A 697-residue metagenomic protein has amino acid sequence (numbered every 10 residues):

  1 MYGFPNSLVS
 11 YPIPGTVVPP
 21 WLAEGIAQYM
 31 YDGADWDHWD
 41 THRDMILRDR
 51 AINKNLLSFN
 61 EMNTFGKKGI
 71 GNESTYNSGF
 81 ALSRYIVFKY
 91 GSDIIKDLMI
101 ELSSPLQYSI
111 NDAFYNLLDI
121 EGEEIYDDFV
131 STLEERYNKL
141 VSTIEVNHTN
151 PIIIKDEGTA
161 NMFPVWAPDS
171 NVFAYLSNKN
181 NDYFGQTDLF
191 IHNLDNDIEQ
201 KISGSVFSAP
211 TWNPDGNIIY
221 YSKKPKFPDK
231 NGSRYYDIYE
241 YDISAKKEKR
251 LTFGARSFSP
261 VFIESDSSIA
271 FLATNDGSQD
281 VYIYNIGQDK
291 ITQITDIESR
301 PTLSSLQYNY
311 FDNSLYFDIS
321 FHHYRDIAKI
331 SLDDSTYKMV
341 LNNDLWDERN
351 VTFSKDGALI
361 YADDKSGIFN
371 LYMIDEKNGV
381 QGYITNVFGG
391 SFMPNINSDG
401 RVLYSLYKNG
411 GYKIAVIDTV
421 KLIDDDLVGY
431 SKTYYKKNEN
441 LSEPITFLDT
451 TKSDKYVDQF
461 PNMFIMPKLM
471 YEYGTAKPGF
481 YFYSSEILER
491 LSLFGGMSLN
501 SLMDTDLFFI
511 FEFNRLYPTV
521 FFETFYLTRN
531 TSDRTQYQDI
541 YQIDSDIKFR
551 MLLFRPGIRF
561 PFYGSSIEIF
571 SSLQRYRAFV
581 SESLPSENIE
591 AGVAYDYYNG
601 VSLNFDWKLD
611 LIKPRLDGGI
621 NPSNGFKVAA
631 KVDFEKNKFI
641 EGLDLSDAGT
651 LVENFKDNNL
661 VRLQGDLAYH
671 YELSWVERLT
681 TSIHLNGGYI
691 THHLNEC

Functional and structural regions predicted by a protein language model:
M1-K89, K96, I100-V141, E145-N147: Acidic/His/Gly-enriched intrinsically disordered linker/tail segments that often contain short helix/coil "MoRF-like"
D37-D40, D156-T159, S177-D188, I202-F207 (+9 more regions): A flexible loop/linker signature enriched in serine peptidases of the S9 family
I70-E73, L98-L102, L106-P210, P214 (+1 more regions): Beta/coil-rich, acidic/histidine-enriched accessory regions frequently appended to metallopeptidases
F173, I218-I219, I269-A270, L315 (+2 more regions): Hydrophobic beta-strand positions that form the internal "hydrophobic ladder" of WD40/Gbeta-like beta-propeller blades
P225, L469-Y473, E486, M497-S501 (+8 more regions): Transmembrane beta-strands of outer-membrane beta-barrel pores
D363, D418-T524, L609, K613-N621 (+1 more regions): Outer-membrane beta-barrel initiation region
F369, F388-F392, N409-G411, V520-F570 (+1 more regions): Outer-membrane beta-barrel translocator/channel fold
T524, E590-C697: C-terminal outer-membrane beta-barrel translocator/porin domains of Gram-negative envelope proteins and their
